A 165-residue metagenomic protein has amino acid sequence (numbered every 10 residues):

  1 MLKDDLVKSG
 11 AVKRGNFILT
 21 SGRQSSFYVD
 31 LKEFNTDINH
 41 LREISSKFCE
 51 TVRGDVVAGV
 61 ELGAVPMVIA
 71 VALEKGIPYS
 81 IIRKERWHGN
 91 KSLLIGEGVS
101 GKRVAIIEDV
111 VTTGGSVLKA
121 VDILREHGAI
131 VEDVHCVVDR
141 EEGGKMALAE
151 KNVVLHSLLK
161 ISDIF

Functional and structural regions predicted by a protein language model:
M1-T51: Active-site-facing substrate-recognition patch
L2-L6, D122-F165: PRPP-dependent phosphoribosyltransferase catalytic core
G22, D55, K102-R103: Nucleotide donor/acceptor-binding cores
F48-D55, V121-H127: Phosphate/pyrophosphate-binding loops at sites that engage ATP/ADP/AMP, CoA/4′-phosphopantetheine, polyphosphate
G54-G63, D133-C136: Short glycine-rich phosphate-binding loop at a beta-alpha junction
V57-A58, S80, E132, H156: Structural detector of well-ordered beta-strand residues that form the stable sheet scaffold of enzyme domains
M67-A105, T113-L118: Short, glycine/charge-rich flexible loops or terminal/linker lids adjacent to PRPP-binding catalytic cores
